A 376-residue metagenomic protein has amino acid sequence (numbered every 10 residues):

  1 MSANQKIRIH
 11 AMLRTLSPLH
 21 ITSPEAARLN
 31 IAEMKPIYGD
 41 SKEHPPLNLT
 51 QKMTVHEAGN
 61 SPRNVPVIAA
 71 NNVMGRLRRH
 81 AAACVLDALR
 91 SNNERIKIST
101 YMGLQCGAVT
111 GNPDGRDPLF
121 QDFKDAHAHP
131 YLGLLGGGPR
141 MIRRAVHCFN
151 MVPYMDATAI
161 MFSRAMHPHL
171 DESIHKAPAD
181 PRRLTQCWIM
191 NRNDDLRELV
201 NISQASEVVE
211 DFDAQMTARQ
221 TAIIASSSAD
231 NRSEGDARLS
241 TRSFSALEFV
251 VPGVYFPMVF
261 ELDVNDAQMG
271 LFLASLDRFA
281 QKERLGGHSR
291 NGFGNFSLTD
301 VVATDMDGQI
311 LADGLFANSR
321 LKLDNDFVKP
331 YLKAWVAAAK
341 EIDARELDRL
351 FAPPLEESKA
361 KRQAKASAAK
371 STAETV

Functional and structural regions predicted by a protein language model:
M1-V376: RNA-binding basic/glycine-rich loop and surface signature characteristic of RAMP-family CRISPR effectors
